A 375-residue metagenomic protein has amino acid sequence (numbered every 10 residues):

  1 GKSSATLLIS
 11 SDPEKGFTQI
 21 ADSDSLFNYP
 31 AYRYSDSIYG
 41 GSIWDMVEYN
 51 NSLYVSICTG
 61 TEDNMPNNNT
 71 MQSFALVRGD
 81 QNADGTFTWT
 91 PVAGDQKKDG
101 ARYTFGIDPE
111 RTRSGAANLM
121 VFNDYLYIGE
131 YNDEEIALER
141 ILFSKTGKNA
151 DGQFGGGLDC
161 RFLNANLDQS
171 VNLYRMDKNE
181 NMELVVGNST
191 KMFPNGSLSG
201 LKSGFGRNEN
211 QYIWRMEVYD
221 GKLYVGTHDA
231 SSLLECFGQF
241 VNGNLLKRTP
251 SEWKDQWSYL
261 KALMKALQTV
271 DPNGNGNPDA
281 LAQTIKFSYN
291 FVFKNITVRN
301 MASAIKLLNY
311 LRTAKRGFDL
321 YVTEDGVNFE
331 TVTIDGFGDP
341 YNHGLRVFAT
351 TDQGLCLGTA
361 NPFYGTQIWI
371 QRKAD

Functional and structural regions predicted by a protein language model:
G1, E48-S56, G60, V121-G129 (+7 more regions): Entry beta-strands of beta-propeller and related beta-repeat scaffolds
G1-Q96, R111-L119, D124-L126: Solenoidal tandem-repeat scaffolds enriched in leucines and small polar residues
S3-G16, N67-F87, I141-N181, G238-G276 (+3 more regions): Beta-propeller blade signature
T18-S37, F87-E110, E180-N208, D255-A282 (+2 more regions): Surface-exposed loop and turn segments in beta-propeller and other repeat-based domains that flank or scaffold
P30-E48, R102-V121, Q169-S170, L198-V218 (+3 more regions): Signature of short aromatic-glycine-proline-rich micro-motifs recurring in repeat-based ectodomains
I43-D45, S52, S56-T59, W89-N118 (+9 more regions): Extended non-catalytic domains of envelope/secretory-pathway proteins
E48-N51, V55, L119-I128, S170-S189 (+2 more regions): Extended amphipathic secondary-structure runs
E217, L223-G243, H343-D375: Blade-level signature of beta-propeller repeat domains, shared across WD40, Kelch, NHL, RCC1 and BNR/Asp-box propellers
